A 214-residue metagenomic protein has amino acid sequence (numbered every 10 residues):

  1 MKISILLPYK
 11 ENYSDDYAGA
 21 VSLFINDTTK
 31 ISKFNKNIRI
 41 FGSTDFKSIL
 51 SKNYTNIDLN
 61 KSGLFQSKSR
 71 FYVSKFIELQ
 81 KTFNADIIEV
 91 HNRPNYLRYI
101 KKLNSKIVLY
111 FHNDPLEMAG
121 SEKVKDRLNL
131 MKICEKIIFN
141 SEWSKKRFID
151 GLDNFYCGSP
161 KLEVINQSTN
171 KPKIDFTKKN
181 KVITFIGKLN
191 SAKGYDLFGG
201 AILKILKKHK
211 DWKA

Functional and structural regions predicted by a protein language model:
S4-L6, I138, K173-K193, L197-L203: Conserved donor-binding/catalytic core segment of Leloir-type glycosyltransferases
L7-D15, F24-S67, Y96, G158-K161: N-terminal strand-loop element at the rim of the active site of nucleotide-sugar-dependent glycosyltransferases
N37, Y195, G199-A214: A conserved nucleotide-sugar
F46, P94-Y96, W143-K145, T169: Alpha-helix capping/helix-boundary segments
S62-I87, H209: An amphipathic, basic-hydrophobic alpha-helix
E89-N95, F111: Short His-centered aromatic/hydrophobic patch
G120, R127-L128, K132-K161, K171: A short, active-site helix/loop in glycosyltransferases that binds the activated sugar's phosphate group
